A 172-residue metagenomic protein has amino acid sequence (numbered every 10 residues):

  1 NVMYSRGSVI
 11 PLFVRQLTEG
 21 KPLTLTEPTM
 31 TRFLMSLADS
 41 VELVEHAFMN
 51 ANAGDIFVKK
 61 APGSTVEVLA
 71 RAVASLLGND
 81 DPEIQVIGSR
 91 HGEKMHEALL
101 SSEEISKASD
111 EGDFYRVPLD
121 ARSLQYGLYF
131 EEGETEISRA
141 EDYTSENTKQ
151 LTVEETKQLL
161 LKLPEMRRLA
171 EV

Functional and structural regions predicted by a protein language model:
N1-V172: Strand-loop microenvironment adjacent to phosphate/nucleotide-handling motifs in alpha/beta enzyme folds
